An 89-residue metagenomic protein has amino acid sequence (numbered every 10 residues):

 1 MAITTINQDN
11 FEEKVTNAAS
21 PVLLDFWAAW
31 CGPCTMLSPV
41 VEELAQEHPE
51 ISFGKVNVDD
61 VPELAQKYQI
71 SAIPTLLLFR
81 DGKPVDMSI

Functional and structural regions predicted by a protein language model:
A2, N7, W27, S52-G54: Conserved Rossmann-like nucleotide-binding pocket used by diverse enzymes that bind dinucleotide cofactors
T4-V22, P62: A short beta-strand-turn-helix
A19, W27-W30, A72: Short pre-active-site segment immediately N-terminal to redox-active cysteine/selenocysteine motifs in thiol-based
A19-L23, M36-V56, D60-P62: Conserved helix-turn-beta segment immediately C-terminal to the redox Cys motif in thioredoxin-like folds
D25-W27, L78: Structural cue for short, hydrophobic secondary-structure segments
C31-C34, L76: The canonical Cys-X-X-Cys-His
A72-I89: Non-catalytic, surface beta->alpha helical segment in thiol-disulfide oxidoreductase systems
